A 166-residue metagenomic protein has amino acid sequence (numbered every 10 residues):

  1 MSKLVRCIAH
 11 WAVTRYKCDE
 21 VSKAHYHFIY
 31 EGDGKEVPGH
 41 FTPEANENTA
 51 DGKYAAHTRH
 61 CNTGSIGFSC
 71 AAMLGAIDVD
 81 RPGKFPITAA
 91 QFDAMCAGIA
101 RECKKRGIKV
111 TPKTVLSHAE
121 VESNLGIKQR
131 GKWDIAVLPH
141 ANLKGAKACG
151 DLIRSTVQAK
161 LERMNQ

Functional and structural regions predicted by a protein language model:
M1-C61, G131, V137-P139, D151 (+1 more regions): N-terminal catalytic cores of peptidoglycan-degrading enzymes
M1-L4, A71-Q166: Basic/polar, cationic surfaces and motifs that engage anionic cell-wall and phosphate/carboxylate ligands
A9, F68, S117: Active-site flanking residues adjacent to catalytic metal/cofactor-binding acidic residues
A24, G64, T111: Residue-level signal for beta-strand positions within conserved beta-sheet cores that form or flank
R59-A72: Short coil-to-beta-strand
